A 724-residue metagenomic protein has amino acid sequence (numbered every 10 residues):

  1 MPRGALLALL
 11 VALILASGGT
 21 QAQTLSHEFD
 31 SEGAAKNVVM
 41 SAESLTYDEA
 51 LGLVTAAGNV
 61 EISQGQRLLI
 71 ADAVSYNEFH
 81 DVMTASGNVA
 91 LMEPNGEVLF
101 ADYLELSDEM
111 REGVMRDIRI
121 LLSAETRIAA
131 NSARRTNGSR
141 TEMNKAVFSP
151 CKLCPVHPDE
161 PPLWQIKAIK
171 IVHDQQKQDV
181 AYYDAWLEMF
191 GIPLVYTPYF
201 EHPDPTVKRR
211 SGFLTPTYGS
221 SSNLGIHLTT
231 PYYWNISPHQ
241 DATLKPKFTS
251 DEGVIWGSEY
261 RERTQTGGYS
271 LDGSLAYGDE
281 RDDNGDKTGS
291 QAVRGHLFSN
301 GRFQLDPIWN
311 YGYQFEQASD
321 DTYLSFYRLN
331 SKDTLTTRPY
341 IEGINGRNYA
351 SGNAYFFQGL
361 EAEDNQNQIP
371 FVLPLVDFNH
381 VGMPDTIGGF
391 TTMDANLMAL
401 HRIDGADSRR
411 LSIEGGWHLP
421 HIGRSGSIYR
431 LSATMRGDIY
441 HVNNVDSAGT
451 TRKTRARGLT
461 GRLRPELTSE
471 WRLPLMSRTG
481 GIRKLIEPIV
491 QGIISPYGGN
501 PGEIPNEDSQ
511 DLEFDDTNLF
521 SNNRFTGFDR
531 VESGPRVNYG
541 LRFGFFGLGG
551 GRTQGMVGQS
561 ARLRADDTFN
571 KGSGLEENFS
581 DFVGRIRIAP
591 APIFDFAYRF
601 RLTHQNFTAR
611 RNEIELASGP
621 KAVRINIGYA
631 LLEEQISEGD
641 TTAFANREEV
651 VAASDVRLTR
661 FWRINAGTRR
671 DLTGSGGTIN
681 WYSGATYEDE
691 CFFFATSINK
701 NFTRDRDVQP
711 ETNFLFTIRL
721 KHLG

Functional and structural regions predicted by a protein language model:
M1-R3: N-terminal secretory signal peptides that target proteins for export/translocation
A5-S17: Bacterial N-terminal signal peptides
I14, S41-L45, S469: Short, Lys/Arg-rich amphipathic segments at extreme N-termini
A22-K145, Q165-D184, L244: N-terminal amphipathic/hydrophobic interface segments
Y103-V114, I120-G724: Outer-membrane beta-barrel proteins and related beta-barrel translocases across Gram-negative bacteria
